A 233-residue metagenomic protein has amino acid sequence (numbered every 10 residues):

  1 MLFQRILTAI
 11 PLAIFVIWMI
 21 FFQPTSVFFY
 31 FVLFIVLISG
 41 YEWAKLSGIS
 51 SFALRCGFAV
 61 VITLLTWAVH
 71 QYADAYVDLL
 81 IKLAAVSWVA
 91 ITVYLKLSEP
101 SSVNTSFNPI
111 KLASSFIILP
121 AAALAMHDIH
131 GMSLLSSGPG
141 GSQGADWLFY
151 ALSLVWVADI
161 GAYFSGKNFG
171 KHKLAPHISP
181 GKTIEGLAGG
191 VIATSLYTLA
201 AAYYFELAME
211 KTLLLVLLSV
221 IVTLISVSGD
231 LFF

Functional and structural regions predicted by a protein language model:
M1-V220: Membrane-embedded alpha-helical bundles of polytopic integral membrane proteins
I221-F233: Functionally important transmembrane alpha-helices
